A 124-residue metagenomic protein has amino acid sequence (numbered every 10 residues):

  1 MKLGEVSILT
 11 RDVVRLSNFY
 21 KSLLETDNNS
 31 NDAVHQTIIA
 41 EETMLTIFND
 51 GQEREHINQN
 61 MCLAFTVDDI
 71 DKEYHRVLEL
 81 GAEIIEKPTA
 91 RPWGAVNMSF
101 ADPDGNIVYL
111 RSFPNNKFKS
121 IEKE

Functional and structural regions predicted by a protein language model:
M1-K2, E55-N60, P92: Short glycine-enriched loop/turn motifs at secondary-structure junctions
M1-S17, M44, M61-L63, F113-E124: N-terminal beta-strand motif that seeds the catalytic metal site of vicinal oxygen chelate
G4, A33, A95-N97: Short loop/turn microsegments at loop-to-beta-strand junctions
V6-L9, N49, P92, S99 (+1 more regions): Short beta->alpha transition motifs characteristic of CBS
S7-L45, D50: Core segments of cupin and vicinal oxygen chelate
V13, L63-I107: Vicinal oxygen chelate
T43-T46, E55, D104-V108: Short, charged/polar, Gly/Pro-enriched secondary-structure boundary elements
Q52-H56, V96-N97: Acidic pyrophosphate-coordinating catalytic loop
